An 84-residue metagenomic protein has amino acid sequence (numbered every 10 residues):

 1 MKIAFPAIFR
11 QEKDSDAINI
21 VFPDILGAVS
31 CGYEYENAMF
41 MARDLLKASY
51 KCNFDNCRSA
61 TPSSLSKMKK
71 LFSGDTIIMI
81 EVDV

Functional and structural regions predicted by a protein language model:
M1-D16, V21: N-terminal segment of the canonical double-stranded RNA-binding domain
M1-F5, F40, D44-V84: Short, charged, surface-exposed hinge/linker loops at domain edges that act as mobile lids or interdomain connectors
E12, P23-I25, E81-D83: Generic beta-structure capping elements
L26-N37: A short, exposed loop/beta-hairpin motif centered on an aromatic-Gly-Thr core
